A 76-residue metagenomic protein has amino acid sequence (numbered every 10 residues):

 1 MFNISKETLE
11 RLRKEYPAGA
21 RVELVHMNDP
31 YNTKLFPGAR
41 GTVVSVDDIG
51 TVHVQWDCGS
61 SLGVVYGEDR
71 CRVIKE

Functional and structural regions predicted by a protein language model:
F2-R13, P17-E76: Basic/aromatic-rich interaction segments and small domains that mediate binding to polyanionic partners
